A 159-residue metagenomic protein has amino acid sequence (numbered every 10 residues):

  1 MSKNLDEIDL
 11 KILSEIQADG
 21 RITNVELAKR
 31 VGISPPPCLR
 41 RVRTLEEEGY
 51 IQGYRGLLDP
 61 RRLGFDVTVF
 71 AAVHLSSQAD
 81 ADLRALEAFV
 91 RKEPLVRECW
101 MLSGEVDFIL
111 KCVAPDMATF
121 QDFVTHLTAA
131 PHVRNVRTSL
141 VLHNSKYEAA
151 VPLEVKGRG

Functional and structural regions predicted by a protein language model:
M1-G159: A compositional/biophysical signature of low hydrophobicity enriched in polar/charged and small residues
